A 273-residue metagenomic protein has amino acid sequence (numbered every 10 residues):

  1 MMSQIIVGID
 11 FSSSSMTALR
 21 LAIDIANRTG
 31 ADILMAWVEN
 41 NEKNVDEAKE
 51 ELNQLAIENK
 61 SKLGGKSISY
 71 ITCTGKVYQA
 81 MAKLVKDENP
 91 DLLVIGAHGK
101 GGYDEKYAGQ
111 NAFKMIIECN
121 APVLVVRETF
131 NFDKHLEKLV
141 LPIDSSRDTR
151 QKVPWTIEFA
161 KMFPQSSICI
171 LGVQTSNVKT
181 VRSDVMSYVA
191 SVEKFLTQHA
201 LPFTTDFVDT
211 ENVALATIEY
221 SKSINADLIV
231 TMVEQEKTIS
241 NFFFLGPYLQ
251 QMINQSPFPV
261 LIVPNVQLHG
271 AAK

Functional and structural regions predicted by a protein language model:
M1-T17, I117-K152, I157, M162 (+1 more regions): Intrinsically disordered or low-complexity boundary/linker segments at protein termini and domain junctions
Q4, G30-L34, S67, E137-K138 (+1 more regions): Residues at the starts of beta-strands that form the adenosine-phosphate
L19, I23-N27, A82, V153 (+3 more regions): A structural alpha-helix within SAM-dependent methyltransferase catalytic domains
D24-K60, I168-K194, L268-K273: Acidic, proline/glycine-rich short linear motifs
E58-K66, L196-A200: Short helix-capping segments at alpha-helix termini
S67-Y70, T205-D206: Rossmann-fold cofactor-recognition segment
T72-A80, V208-A214: Charged docking surfaces used in two-component/phosphorelay signaling
A82-N131, S223-I224, L228-A272: Gly/Ser-rich helix-loop-strand patches that form or flank binding pockets for ribonucleotide-derived cofactors
